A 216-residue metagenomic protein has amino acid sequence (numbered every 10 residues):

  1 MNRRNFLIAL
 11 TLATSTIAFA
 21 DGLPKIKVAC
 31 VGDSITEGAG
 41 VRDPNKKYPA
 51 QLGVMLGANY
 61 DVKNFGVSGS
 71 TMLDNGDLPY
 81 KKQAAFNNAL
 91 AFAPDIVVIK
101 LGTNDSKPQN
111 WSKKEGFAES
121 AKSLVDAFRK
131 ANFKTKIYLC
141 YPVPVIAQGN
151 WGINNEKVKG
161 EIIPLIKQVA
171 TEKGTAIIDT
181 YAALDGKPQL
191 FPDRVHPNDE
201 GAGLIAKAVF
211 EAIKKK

Functional and structural regions predicted by a protein language model:
M1-V31, I35-P44, A50-N59, L90-D95 (+4 more regions): N-terminal secretory targeting modules
P24-A29, I35-K122, K157: Conserved SGNH/GDSL esterase-like catalytic core that processes O-acyl groups on lipids and polysaccharides
V31, V98-K100, L139-C140, I177: Generic enzyme active-site microenvironment
D61-K63, K136, G174-A176: Conserved beta-strand segments of alpha/beta enzyme cores
G66, L101-T103, Y141, Y181-L184: Short, small-residue-rich loop/turn micro-motifs
F86, A121-D126, I163, K167: Generic structural signal for well-ordered alpha-helices, preferentially at hydrophobic/aromatic core positions
K100-N104, A127-G160: Active-site segments of SGNH/GDSL-like serine hydrolases that catalyze O-acetyl group transfer/hydrolysis on lipids
V143-K216: Catalytic His-Asp segment of secreted/periplasmic serine-dependent ester chemistry enzymes
